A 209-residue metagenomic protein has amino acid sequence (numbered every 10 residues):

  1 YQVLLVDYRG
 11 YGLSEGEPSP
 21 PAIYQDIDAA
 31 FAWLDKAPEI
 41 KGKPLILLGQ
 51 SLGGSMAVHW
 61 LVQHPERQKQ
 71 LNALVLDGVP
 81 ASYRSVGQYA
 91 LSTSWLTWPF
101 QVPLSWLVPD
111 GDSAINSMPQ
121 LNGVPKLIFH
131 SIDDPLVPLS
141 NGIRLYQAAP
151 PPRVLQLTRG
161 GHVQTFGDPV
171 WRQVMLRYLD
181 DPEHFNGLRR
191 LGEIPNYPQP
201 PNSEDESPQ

Functional and structural regions predicted by a protein language model:
Y1-W33, K43, S55, L61: Membrane-embedded segments
E39-S51: Alpha/beta-hydrolase fold nucleophile elbow
L47-G49, D77, F129: Short beta-strand immediately N-terminal to the catalytic nucleophile in serine-hydrolase-like folds
G49-H59, L136: Glycine-rich nucleophile elbow surrounding the catalytic serine of serine-hydrolase chemistry
H59-S117: Hydrolase active-site cap/lid region
L121-N122, L127-H130, D134: Short beta-strand/loop motif that positions the catalytic acidic residue of the alpha/beta-hydrolase fold
P135-N141: Conserved alpha/beta-hydrolase "acid-adjacent" motif
G160-R172: Catalytic histidine-centered segment of alpha/beta-hydrolase-like enzymes
